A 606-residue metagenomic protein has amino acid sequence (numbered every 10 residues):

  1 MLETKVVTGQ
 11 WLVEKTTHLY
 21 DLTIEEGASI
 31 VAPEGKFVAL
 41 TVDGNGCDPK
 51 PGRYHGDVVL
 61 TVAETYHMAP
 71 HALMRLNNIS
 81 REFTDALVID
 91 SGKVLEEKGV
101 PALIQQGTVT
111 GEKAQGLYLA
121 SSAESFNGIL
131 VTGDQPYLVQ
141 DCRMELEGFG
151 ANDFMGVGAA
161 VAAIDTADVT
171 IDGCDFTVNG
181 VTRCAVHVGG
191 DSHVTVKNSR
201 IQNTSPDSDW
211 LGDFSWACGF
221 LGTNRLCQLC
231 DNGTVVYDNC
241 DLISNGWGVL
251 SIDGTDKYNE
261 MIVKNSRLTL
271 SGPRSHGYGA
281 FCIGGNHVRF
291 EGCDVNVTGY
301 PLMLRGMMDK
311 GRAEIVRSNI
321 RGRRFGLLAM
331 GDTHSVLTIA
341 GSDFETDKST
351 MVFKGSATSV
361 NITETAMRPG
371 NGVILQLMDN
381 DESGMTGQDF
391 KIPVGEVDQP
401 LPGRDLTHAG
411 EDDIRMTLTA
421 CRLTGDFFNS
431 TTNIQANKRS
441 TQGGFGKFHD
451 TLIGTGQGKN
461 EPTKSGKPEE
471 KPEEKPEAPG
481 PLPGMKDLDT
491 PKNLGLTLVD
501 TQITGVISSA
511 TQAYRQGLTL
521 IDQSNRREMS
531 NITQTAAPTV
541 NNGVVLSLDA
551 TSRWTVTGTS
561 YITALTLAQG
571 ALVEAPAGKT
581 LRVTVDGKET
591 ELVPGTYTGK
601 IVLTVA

Functional and structural regions predicted by a protein language model:
M1-M68, N429-T432, R439, G456 (+2 more regions): Extracellular beta-strand/loop-rich repeat segments of large surface/secreted proteins
T4-V6, W11, L19, I24 (+27 more regions): All-beta strand scaffolds that present successive hydrophobic residues in beta-strands
K5, W11-E14, V58-T61, T65-F149: N-terminal segments that cap or nucleate solenoid repeat domains
K5-V6, I24, Q106-T108, V131 (+7 more regions): Hydrophobic beta-strand core residues of beta-sandwich domains
H18, E26, G99-V100, Q115 (+8 more regions): Residue-level marker for the onset of beta-strands and adjacent loop->beta junctions in well-ordered domains
K93-L103, A123-L130, G150-A162, G180-H187 (+11 more regions): Extracellular beta-strand/beta-solenoid scaffold signature
L117-N203: Post-signal peptide N-terminal segment of secreted/secretory-pathway proteins
G466-K475: Compositionally biased, intrinsically disordered low-complexity segments enriched for polar/charged residues
